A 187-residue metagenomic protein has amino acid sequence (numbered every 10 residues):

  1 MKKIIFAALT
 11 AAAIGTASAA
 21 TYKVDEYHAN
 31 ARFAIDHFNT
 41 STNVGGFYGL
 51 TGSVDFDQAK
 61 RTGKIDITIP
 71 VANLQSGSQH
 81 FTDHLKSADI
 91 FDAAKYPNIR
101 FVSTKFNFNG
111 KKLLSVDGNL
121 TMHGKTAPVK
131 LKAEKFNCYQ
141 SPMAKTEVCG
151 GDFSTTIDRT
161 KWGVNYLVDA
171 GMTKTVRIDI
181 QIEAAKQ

Functional and structural regions predicted by a protein language model:
M1-S18: Gram-negative bacterial Sec-dependent N-terminal signal peptides
S18-Q187: Low-complexity, acidic/polar, glycine-enriched regions of mature
